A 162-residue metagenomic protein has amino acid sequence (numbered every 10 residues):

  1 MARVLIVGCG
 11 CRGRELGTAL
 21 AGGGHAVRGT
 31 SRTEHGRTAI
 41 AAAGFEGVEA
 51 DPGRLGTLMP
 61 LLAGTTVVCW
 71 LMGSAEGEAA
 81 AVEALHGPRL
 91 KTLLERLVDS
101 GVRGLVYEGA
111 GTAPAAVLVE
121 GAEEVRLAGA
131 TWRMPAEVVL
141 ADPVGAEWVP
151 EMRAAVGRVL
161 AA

Functional and structural regions predicted by a protein language model:
R3, T66-V67, G104: Structural motif
V4-C9: Conserved N-terminal Rossmann-fold NAD(P)-binding element of oxidoreductases
G13-R14: N-terminal Rossmann-fold NAD(P) dinucleotide-binding loop
L20: Aromatic pocket-lining residues of Rossmann-like dinucleotide-binding sites
G23-V27: A generic structural motif
G29, H35-K91: NAD(P)H-binding glycine-rich loop region in Rossmannoid oxidoreductase-like domains and their noncatalytic homologs
K91-T131, E137-A141: Conserved Rossmann-fold NAD(P)-dependent oxidoreductase catalytic core, especially the SDR/UDP-sugar
P143-A162: Glycine-rich phosphate/pyrophosphate-binding loop and the adjoining helix
